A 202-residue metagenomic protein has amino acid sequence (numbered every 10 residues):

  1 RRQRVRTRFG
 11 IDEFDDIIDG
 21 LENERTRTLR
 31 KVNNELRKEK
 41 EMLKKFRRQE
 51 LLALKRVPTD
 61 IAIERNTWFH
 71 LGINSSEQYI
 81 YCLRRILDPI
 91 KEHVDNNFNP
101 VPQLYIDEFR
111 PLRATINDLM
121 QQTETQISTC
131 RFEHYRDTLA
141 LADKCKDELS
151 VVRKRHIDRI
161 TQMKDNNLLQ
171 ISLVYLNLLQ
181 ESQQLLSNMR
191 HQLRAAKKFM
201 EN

Functional and structural regions predicted by a protein language model:
R1-N202: Cytosolic, long alpha-helical scaffolding segments
